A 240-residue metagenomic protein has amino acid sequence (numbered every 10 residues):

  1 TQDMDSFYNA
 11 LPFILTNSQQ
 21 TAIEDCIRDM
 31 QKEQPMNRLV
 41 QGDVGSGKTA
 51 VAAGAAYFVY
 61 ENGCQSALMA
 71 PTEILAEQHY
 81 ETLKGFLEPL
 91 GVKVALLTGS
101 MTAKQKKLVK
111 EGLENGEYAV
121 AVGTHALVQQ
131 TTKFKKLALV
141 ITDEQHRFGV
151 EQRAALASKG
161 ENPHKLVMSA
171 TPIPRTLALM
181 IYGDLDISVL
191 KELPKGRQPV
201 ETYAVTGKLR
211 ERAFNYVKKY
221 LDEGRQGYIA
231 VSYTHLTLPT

Functional and structural regions predicted by a protein language model:
T1-Q2, L236: Serine-centered coil/turn micro-motif
Q2-R38: Conserved pre-motif I regulatory segment
E24, P35-L236: Inter-lobe coupling/hinge segments of SF2-like helicase ATPases
L238-T240: N-terminal low-complexity segments that are often proline-rich with Ser/Thr-Pro
